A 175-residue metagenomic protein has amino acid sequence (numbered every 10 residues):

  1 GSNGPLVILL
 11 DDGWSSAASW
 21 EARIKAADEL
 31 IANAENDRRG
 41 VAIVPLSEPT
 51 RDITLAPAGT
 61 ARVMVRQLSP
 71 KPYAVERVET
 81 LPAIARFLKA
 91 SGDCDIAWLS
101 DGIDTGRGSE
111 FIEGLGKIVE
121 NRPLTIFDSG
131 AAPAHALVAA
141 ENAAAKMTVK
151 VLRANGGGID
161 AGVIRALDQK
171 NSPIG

Functional and structural regions predicted by a protein language model:
G1-G175: N-linked glycosylation sequons
